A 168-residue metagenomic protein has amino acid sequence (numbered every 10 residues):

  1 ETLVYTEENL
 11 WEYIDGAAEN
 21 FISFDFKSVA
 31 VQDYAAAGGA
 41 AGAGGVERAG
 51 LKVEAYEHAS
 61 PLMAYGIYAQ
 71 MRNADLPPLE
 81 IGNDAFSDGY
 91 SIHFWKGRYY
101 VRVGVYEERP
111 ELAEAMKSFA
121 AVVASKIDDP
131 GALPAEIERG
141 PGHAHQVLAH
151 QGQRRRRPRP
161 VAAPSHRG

Functional and structural regions predicted by a protein language model:
E1-G168: Soluble, non-membrane globular domain cores that form compact, hydrophobic packing and curved binding surfaces
